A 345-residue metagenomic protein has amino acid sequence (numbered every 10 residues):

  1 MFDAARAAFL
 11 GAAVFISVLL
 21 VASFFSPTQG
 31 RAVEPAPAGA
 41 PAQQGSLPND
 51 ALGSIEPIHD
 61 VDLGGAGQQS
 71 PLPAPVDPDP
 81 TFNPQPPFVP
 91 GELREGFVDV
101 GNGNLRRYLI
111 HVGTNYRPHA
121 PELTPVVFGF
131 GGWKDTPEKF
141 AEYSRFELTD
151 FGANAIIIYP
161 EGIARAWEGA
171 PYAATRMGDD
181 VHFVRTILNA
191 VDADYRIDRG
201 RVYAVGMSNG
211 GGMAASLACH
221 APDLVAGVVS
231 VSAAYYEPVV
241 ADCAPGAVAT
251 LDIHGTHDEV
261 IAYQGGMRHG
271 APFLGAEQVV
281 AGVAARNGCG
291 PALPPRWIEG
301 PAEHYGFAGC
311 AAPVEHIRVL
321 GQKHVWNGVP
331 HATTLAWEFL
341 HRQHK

Functional and structural regions predicted by a protein language model:
F2-F9, L19-V126, V205-V229, Y235 (+4 more regions): A domain-start/cap signature at the N-terminus of enzymes
V98, N104-R117, P121-Y203, G212-S216 (+2 more regions): Serine-hydrolase catalytic machinery in alpha/beta-hydrolase-like enzymes
P125-G132, S232, H254-G255, L320: The conserved beta1-alpha1 loop
F140-E147, A234-D242, I298-Y305: Alpha-helical scaffolding within the catalytic cores of extracellular/periplasmic polymer-degrading hydrolases
G162, T256-E259, Q264-M267, L320-K323: Acidic beta-to-alpha connecting loop that harbors the catalytic carboxylate
G162, V229-E237, G255-D258: Active-site nucleophile loop of the alpha/beta-hydrolase fold
A249-I253, F273, A284-K345: C-terminal catalytic histidine-bearing segment of alpha/beta-hydrolase fold enzymes
E259-Q264, A271-G275, N327-V329: Conserved alpha/beta-hydrolase "acid-adjacent" motif
